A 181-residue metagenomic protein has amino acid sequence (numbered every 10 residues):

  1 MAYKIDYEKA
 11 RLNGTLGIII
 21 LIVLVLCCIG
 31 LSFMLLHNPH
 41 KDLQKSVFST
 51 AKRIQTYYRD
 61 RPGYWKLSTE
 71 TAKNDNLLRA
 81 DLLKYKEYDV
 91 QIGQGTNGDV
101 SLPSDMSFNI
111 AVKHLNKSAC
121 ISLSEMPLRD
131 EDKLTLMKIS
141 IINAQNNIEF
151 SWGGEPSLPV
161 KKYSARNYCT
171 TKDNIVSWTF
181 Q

Functional and structural regions predicted by a protein language model:
M1-L43, T50: N-terminal single-pass transmembrane signal-anchor helix
R11-L12, R53, E131-K133: Generic hydrophobic/packing signal
L43-W65: N-terminal alpha-helical signal peptides/signal-anchor transmembrane segments
R61-Q181: Periplasmic/extracellular, small/polar-rich flexible segments of pilin-like filament-forming proteins
